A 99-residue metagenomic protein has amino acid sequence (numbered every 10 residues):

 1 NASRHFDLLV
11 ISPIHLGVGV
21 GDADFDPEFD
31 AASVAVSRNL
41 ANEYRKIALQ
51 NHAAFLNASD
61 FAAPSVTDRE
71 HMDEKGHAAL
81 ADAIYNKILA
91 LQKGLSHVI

Functional and structural regions predicted by a protein language model:
N1, R45, L49, Y85 (+1 more regions): Sec-exported extracytoplasmic/periplasmic mature domains
N1-L8, A53: A short helix->loop->beta-strand "cap" motif at the edges of active sites that frequently abuts
I11-S12: Alpha/beta-hydrolase-fold catalytic nucleophile elbow
L16-N57: Substrate-gating cap/lid alpha-helix
V18-G21, A63-T67: A short acidic, helix-capping loop that chelates divalent metal ions and anchors anionic groups
D26-D30, S65-E70: A short, mixed-charge helix-start or loop-turn motif at secondary-structure junctions
A54, D68-I99: Histidine-centered active-site loop/cap adjacent to the catalytic His in serine esterases/O-acetyl transfer systems
A58-A62: The feature captures the short pre-catalytic strand/loop hairpin that immediately precedes and shapes the active-site
